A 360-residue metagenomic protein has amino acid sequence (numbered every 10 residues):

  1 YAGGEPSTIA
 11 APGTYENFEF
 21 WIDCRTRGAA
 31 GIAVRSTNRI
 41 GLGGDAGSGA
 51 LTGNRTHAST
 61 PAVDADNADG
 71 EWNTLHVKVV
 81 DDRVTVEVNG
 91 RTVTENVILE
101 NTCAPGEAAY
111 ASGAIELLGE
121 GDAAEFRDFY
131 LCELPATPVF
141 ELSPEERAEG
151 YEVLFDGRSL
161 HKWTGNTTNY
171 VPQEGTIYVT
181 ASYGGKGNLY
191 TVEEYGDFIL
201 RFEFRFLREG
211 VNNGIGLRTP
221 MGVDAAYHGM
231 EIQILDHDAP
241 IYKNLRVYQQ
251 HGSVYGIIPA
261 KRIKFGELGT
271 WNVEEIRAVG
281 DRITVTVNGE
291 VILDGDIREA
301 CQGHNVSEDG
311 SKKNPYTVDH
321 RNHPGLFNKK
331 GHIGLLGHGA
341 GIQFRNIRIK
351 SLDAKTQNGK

Functional and structural regions predicted by a protein language model:
Y1-K360: Carbohydrate-interacting regions of secretory-pathway proteins
